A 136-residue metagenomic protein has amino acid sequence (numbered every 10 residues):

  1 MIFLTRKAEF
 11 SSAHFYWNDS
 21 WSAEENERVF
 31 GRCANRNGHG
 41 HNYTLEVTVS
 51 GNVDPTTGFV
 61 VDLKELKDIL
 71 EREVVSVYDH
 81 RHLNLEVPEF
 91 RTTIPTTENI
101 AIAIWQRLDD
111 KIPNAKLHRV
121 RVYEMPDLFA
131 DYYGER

Functional and structural regions predicted by a protein language model:
M1-R136: Charge-rich, low-complexity N-terminal segments
